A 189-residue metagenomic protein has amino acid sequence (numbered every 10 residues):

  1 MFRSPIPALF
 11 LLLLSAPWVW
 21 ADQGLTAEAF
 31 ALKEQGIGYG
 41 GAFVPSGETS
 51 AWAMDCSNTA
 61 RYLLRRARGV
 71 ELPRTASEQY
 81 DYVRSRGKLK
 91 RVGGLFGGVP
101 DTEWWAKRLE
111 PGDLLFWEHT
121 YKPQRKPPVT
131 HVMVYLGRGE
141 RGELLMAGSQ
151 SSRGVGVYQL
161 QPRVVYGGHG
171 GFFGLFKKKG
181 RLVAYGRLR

Functional and structural regions predicted by a protein language model:
M1-P7: Bacterial N-terminal signal peptides that target proteins for export
F2, L95, F173-L175: Short, aromatic- and cysteine-enriched interfacial helices/patches that mediate contacts at lipid membranes
A8-A16: Bacterial N-terminal signal peptides
W18-K88, G93, K122, P128 (+1 more regions): N-terminal capping segments
Q23-T26, V70-Y158: ...with weaker cross-activation on analogous glycine-rich loops/strands in unrelated enzymes
A51-M54, L109, P127-P128, K177-G180: A generic fold-level signal
L160-P162: Intrinsically disordered, low-complexity intracellular terminal segments
Y166-R189: Low-complexity, Gly/Ser/Thr/Pro-rich intrinsically disordered linker/tail segments
